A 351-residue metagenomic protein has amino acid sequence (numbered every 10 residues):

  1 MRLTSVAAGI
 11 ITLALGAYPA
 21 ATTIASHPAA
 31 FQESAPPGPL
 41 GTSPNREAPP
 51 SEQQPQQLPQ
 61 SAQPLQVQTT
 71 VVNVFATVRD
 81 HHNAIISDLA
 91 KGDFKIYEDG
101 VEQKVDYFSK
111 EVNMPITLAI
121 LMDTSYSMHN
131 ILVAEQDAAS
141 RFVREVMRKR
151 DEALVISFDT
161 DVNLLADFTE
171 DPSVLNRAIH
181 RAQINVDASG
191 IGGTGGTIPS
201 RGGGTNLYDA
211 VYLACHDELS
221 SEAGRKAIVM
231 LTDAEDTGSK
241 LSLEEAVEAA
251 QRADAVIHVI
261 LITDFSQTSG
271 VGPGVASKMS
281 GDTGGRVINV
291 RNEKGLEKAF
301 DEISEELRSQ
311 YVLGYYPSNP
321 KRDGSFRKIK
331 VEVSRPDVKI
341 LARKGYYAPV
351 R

Functional and structural regions predicted by a protein language model:
M1-Q32: Sec-dependent N-terminal signal peptides
A21-R351: Scaffold/interface architecture of coatomer-like assemblies
